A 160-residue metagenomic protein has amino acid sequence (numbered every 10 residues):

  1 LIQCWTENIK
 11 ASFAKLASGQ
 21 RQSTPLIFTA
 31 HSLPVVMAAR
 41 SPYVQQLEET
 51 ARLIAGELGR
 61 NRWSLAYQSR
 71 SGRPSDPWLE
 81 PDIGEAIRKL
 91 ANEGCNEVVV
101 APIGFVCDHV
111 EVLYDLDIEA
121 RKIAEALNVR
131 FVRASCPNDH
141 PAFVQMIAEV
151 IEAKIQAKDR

Functional and structural regions predicted by a protein language model:
L1-R160: Extended amphipathic ligand-handling, pore-lining, and cofactor/metal-binding catalytic surfaces
